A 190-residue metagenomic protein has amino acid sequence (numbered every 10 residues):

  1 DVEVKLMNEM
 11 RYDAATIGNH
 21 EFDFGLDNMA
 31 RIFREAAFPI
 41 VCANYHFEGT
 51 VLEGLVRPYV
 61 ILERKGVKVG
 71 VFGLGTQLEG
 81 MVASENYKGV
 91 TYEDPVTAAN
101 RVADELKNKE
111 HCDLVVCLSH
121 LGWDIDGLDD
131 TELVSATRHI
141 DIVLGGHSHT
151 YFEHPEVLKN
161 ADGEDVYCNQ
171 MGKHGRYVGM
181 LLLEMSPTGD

Functional and structural regions predicted by a protein language model:
D1-D190: Acidic, metal/ion-coordinating pockets
